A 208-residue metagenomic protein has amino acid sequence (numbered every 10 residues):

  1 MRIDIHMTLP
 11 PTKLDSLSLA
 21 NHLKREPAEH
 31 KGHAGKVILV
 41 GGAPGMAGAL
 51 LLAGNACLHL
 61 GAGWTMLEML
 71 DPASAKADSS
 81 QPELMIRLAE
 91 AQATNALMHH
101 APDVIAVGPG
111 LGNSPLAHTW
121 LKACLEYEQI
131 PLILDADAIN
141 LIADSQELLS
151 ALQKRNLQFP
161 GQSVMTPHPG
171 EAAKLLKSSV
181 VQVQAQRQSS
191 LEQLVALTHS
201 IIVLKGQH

Functional and structural regions predicted by a protein language model:
M1-L132, N140-V164, P169, A173-H208: Small-residue (G/A/S/T)-rich helix-start motifs and N-terminal tracts that mark the onset
